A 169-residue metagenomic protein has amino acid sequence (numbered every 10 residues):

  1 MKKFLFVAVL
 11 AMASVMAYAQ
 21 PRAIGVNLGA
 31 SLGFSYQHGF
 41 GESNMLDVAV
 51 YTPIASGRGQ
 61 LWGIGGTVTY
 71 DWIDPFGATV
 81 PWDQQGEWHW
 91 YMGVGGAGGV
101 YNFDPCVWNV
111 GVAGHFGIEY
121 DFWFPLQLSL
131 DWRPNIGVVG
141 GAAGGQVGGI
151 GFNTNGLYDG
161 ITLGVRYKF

Functional and structural regions predicted by a protein language model:
F4-A13: Sec-dependent N-terminal signal peptides
M12-P21: Sec/Tat signal peptide C-region and signal peptidase I cleavage site
A23-Y91, A97-G99: Glycine- and aromatic-enriched membrane insertion/assembly motifs of diderm outer-membrane and organelle channel
I64, V68-F169: Outer-membrane beta-barrel transmembrane domain signature
